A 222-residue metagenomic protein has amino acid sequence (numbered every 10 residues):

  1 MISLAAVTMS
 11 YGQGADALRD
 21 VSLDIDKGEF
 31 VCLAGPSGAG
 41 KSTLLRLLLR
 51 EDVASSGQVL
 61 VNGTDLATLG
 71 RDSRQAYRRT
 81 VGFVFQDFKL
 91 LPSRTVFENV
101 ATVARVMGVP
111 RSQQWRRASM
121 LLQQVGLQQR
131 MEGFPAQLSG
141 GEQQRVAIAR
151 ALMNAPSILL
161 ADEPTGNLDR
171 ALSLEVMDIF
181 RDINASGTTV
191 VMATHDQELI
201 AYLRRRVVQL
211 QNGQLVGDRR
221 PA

Functional and structural regions predicted by a protein language model:
L49: Helix-to-loop junction immediately C-terminal to a conserved catalytic motif
G57-D65: Conserved ABC transporter NBD signature motif
L66-G82, I183-A185: ABC ATPase NBD coupling module
R94-V103: Short coil-to-helix segment of the ABC ATPase nucleotide-binding domain corresponding to the Q-loop/switch region
F134-L138, E142-Q144: Conserved ABC ATPase signature
M153-S157: A short, proline-enriched helix->beta-strand linker immediately N-terminal to the Walker B motif in ABC-type P-loop
L159-D162: Catalytic Walker B motif of ABC-type/P-loop ATPase nucleotide-binding domains
